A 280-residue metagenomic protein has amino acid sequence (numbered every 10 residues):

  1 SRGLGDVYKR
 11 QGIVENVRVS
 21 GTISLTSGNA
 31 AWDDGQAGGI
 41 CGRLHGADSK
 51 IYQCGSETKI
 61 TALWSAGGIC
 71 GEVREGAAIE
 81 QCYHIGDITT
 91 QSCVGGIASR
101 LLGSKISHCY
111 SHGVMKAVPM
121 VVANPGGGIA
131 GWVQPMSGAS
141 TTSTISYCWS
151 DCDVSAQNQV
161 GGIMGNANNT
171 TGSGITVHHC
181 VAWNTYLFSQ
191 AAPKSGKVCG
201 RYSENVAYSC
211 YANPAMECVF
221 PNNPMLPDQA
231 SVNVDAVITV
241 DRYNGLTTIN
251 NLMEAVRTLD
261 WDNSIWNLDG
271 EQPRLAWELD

Functional and structural regions predicted by a protein language model:
S1-G5: Positively charged, low-complexity/disordered segments
D6-D280: Predominantly extracellular beta-rich ligand-binding scaffolds that present long acidic/polar faces for carbohydrate
